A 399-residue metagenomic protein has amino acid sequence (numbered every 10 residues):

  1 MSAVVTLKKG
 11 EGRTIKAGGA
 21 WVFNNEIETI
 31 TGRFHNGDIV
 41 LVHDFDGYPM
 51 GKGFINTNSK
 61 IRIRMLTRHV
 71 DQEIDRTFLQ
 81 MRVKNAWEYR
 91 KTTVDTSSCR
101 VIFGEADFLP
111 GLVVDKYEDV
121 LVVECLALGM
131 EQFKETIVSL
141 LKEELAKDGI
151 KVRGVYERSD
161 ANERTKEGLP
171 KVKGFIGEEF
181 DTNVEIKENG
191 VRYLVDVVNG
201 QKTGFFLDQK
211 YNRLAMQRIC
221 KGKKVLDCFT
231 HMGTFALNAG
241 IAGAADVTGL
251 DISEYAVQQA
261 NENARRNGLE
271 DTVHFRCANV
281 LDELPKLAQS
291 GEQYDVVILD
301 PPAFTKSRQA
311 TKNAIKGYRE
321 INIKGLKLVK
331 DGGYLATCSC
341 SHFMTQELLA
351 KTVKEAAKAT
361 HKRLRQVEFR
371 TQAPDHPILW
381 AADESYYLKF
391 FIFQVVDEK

Functional and structural regions predicted by a protein language model:
M1-E118: Non-catalytic accessory regions of SAM-dependent methyltransferases
A3-G53, A127, I176-E178, V184 (+7 more regions): S-adenosylmethionine
S59, G129-E131, Q201-K202: Short, surface-exposed beta-strand-loop junctions and turns on beta-sheet-rich folds
R64-E73, V122-K134: Short histidine-centered catalytic/ligand-binding loop motif
T77, M81, N85-Y89, T93 (+2 more regions): A short, charged
G104-D115, K134-F205: Non-catalytic substrate-recognition/targeting regions of SAM-dependent transferases
G174, E178-K399: Rossmann-like S-adenosyl-L-methionine
